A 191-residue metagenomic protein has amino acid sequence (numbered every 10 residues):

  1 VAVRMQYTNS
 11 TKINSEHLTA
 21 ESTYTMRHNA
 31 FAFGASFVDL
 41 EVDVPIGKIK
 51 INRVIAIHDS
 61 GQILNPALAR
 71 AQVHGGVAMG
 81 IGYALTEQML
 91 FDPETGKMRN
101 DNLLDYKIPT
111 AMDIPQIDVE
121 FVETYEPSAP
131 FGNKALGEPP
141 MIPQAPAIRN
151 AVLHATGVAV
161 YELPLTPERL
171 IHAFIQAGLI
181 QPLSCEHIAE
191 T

Functional and structural regions predicted by a protein language model:
V1-T191: C-terminal catalytic domains of large/alpha subunits in multi-subunit enzymes
